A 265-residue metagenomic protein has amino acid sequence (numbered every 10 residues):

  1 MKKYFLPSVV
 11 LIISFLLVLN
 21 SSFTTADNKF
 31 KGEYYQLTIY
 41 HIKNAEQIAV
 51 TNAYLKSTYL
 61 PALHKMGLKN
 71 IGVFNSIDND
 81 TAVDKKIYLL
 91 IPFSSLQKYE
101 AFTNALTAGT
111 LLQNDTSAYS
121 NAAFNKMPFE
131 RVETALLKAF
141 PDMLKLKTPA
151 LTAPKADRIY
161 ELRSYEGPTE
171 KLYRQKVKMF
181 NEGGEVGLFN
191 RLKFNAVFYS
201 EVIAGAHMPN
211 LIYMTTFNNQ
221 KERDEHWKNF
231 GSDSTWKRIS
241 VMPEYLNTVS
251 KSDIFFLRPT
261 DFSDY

Functional and structural regions predicted by a protein language model:
M1-K31: Bacterial Sec-dependent N-terminal signal peptides
K2, M242-L246: Short proline/glycine-enriched turn/loop segments at secondary-structure junctions
T24-Q113, S117-W236, L246-Y265: Short S/T/G/P-rich N-terminal loop/turn motif that feeds into the first structured element of a domain
